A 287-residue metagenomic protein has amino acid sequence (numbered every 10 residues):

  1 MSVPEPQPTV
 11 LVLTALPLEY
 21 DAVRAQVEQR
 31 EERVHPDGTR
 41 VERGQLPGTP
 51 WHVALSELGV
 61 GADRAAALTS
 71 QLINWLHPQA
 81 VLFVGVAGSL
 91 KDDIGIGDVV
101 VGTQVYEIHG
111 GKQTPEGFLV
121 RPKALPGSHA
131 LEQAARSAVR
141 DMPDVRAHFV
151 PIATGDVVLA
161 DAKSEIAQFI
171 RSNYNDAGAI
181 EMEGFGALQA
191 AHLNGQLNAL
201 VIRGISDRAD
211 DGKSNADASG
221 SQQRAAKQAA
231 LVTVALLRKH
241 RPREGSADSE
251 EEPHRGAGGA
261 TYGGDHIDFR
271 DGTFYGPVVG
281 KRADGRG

Functional and structural regions predicted by a protein language model:
S2-S246: Intrinsic-disorder/coil detector with helix-boundary
A247-G287: Long, low-complexity intrinsically disordered regions enriched in small/polar and proline/glycine residues
